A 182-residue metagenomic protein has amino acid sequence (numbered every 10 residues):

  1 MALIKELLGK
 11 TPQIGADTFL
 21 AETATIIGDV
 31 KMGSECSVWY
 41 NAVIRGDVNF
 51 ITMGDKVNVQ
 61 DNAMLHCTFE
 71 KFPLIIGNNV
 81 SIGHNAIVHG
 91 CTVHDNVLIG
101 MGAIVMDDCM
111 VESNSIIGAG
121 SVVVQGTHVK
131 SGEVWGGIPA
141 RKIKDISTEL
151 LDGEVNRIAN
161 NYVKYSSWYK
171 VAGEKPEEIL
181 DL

Functional and structural regions predicted by a protein language model:
M1-Q13, D47, M53-D55, D61-M64 (+3 more regions): Glycine-rich hexapeptide-repeat left-handed beta-helix
I14-N58, N62-T68: A positional/architectural concept
S81: Short proline/glycine- and basic residue-enriched helix-capping loop/turn segments at helix->loop/beta transitions
